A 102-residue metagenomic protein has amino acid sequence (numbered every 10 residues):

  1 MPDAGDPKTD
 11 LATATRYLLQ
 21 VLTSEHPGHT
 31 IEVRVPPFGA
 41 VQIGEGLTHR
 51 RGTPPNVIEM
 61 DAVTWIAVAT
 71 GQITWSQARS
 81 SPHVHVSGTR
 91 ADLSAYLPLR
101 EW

Functional and structural regions predicted by a protein language model:
M1-W102: Feature captures hydrophobic
